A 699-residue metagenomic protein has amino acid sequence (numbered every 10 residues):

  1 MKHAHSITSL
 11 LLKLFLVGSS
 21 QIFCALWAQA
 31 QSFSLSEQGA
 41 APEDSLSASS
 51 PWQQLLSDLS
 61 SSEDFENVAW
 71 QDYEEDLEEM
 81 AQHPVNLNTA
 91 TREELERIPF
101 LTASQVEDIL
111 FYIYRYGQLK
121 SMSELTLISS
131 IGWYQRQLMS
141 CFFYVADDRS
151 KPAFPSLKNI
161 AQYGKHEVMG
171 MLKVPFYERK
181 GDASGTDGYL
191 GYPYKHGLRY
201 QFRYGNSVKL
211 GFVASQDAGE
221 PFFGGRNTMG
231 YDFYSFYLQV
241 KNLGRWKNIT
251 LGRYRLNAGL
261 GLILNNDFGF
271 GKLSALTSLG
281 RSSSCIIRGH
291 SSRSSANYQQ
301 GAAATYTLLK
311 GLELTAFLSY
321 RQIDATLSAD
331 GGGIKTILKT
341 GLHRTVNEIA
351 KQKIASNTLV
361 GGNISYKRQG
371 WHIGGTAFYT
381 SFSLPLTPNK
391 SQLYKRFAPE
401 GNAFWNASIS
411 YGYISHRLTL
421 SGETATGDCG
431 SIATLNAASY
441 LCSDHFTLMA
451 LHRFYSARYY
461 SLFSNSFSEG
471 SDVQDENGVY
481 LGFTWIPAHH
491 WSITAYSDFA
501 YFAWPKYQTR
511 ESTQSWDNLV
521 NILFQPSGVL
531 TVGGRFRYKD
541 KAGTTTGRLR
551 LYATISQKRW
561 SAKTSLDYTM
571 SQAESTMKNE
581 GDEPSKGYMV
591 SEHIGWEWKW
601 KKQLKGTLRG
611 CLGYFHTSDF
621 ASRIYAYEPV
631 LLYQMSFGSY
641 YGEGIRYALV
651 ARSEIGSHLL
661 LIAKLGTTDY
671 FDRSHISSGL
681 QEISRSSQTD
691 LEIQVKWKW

Functional and structural regions predicted by a protein language model:
M1-E37, W699: Bacterial Sec-dependent N-terminal signal peptides
A30-F222, R226-Q239, G244, R253-N257: Compositionally biased linear targeting/interaction segments
T91, T102-Q105, G132-Q135, G205 (+6 more regions): Residue-level recognition of beta-strand termini and adjacent short loop/turns
Y189-P193, N297-Q299, K353-P388, R396-W699: Exposed, low-structure sequence patches enriched in small/polar residues
S215-F233, R288-S295, A350-K353, A425-G427 (+1 more regions): Outer-membrane beta-barrel proteins
T228-C285, S291-D324, C442-S461, K601 (+1 more regions): Outer membrane beta-barrel
F270-S282, S328-V346, P629-Q634: Surface-exposed loop/turn segments flanking beta-strands in extracellular/periplasmic regions
A296-R344, K353-A355, L359-S365: Aromatic- and glycine-enriched pocket-lining scaffold segments that form the walls of small-molecule binding clefts
